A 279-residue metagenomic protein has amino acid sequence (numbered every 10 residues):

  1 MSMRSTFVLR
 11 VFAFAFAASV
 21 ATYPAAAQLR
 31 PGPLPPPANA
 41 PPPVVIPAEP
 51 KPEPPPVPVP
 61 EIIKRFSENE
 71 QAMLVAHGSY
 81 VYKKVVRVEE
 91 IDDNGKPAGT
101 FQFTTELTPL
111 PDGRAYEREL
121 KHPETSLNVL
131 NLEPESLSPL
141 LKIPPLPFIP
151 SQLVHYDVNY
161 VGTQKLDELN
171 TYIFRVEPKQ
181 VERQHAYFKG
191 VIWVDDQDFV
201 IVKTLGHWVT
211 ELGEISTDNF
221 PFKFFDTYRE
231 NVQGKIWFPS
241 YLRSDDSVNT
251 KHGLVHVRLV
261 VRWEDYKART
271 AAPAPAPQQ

Functional and structural regions predicted by a protein language model:
M1-L9: N-terminal secretory signal peptides that target proteins for export/translocation
S5, A18-A21, T104: Intrinsically disordered/low-complexity terminal segments and short unstructured peptides
R10-Y23: Bacterial N-terminal signal peptides
Q28-F188, Q197-V202, H207-K223, N231-P239 (+1 more regions): Structured extracytoplasmic
I192-V194: Non-globular disordered terminal and juxtamembrane segments underlying protein topogenesis/assembly
